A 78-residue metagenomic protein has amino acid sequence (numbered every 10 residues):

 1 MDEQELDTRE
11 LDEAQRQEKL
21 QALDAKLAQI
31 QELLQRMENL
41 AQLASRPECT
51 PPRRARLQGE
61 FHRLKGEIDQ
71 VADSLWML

Functional and structural regions predicted by a protein language model:
M1-L78: Amphipathic alpha-helical polymerization modules
